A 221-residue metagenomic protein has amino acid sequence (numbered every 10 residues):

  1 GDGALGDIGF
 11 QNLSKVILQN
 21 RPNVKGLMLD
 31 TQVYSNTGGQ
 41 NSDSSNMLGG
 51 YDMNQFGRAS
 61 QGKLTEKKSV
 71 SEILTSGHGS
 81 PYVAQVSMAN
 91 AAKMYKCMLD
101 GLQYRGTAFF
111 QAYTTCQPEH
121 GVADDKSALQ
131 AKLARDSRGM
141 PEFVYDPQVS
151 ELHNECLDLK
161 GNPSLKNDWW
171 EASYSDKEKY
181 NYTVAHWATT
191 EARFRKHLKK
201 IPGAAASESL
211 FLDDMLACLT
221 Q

Functional and structural regions predicted by a protein language model:
G1-Q40, A89-K96, G101: Thiamine diphosphate
N12-V16, N41-N46, D124-L129: Short secondary-structure boundary/capping segments
M28, A84-V86, F109-Y113: Short, conserved beta-strand edge motifs with alternating hydrophobic and charged residues
S35-N36, A92-M94, F110, Q117-G121: Short acidic/glycine-rich loop or secondary-structure boundary segments that cap or lie
S45-Y104: Conserved thiamine diphosphate
R105-F109, M140: Active-site lining segments that contact anionic ligands and/or coordinate catalytic metals
T114-Q221: Flexible, low-complexity linker and terminal segments
